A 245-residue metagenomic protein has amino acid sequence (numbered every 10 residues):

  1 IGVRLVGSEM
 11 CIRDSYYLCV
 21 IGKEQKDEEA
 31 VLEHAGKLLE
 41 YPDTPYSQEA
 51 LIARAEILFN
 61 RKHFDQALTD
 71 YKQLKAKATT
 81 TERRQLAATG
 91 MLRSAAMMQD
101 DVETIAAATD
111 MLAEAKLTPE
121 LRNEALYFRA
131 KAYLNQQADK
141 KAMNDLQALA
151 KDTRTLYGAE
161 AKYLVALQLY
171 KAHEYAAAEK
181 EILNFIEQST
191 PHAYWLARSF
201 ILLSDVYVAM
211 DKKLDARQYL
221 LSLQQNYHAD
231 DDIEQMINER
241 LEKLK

Functional and structural regions predicted by a protein language model:
I1-G7, C11-I12: Single conserved hydrophobic/aromatic residue that forms the stacking wall/gate of nucleotide- or nucleobase-binding
S8-E9, L39-Q48, K75-R84, A113-R122 (+3 more regions): Short solvent-exposed coil/turn linkers within tandem alpha-helical repeat scaffolds
D211-D231: TPR/TPR-like (Sel1-like) alpha-helical repeat modules
